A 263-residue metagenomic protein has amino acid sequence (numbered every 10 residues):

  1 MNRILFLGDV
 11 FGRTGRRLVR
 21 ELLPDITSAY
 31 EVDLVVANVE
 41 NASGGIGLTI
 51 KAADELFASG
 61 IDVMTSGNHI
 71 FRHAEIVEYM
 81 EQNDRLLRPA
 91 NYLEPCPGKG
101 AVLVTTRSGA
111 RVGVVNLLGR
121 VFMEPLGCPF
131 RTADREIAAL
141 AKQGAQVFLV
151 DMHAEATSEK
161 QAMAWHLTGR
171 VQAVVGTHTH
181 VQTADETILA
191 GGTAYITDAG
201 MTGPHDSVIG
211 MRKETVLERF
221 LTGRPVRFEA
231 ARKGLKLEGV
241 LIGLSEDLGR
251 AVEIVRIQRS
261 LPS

Functional and structural regions predicted by a protein language model:
M1-S263: Acidic, metal/ion-coordinating pockets
